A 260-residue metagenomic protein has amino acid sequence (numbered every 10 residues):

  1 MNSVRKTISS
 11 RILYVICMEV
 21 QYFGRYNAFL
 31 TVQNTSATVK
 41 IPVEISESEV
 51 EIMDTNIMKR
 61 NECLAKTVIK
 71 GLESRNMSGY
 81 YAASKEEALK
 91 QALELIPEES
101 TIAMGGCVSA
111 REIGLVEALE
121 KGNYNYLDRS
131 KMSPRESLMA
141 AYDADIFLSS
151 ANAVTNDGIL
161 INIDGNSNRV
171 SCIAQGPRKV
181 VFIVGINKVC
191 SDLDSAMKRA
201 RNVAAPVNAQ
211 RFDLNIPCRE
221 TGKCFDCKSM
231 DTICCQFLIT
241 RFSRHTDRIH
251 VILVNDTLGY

Functional and structural regions predicted by a protein language model:
N2, K6-T7, N34, I41: Polybasic, lysine-rich low-complexity intrinsically disordered segments
A28, T38-I52: Short, Lys/Arg-enriched N-terminal segments with co-localized hydrophobic residues within the first ~10-30 amino acids
I52-N61: Glycine- and acidic-residue-enriched helix-capping/strand-helix junction motifs
N61-L148: N-terminal active-site beta-alpha-beta segment that forms phosphate/nucleotide-binding and substrate-recognition loops
Y142-Y260: Conserved phosphate- and dinucleotide-binding cores of soluble alpha/beta proteins, encompassing both enzyme active
